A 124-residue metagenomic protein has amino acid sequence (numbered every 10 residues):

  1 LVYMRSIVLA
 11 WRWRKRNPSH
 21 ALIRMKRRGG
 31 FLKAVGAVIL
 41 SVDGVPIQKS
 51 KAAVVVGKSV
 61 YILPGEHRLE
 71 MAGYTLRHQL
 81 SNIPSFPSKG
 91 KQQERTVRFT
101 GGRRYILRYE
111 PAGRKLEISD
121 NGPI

Functional and structural regions predicted by a protein language model:
L1-I124: Short loop/turn and low-complexity linker motifs enriched in small/turn-promoting residues
